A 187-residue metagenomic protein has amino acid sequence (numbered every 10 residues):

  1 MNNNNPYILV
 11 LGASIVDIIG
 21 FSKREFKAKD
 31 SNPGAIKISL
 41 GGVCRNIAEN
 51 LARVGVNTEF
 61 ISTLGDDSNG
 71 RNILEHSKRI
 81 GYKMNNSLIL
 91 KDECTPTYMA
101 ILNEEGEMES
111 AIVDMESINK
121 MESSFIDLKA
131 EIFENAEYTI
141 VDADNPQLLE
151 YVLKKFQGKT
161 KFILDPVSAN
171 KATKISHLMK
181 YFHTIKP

Functional and structural regions predicted by a protein language model:
M1-T63, S68-Y82: Glycine-rich phosphate/adenosyl-contacting loop at the front of the ribokinase-like
N2-S14, H76-I89, I101-P187: Ribokinase/PfkB-type carbohydrate-kinase core domain
K91-E93: Short, glycine-/polar-rich solvent-exposed loops and beta-turns at beta-strand/coil boundaries
T95-Y98: Short alpha-helix plus adjacent loop in nuclease-associated cores
